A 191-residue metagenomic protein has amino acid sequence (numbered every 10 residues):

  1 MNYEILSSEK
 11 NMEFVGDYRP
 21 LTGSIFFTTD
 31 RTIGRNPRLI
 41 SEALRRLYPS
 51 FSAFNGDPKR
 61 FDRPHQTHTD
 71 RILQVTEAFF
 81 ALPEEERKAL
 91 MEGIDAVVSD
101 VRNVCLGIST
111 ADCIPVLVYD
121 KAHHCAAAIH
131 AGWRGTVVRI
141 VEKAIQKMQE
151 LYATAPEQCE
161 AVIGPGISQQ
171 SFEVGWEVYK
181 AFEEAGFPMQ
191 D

Functional and structural regions predicted by a protein language model:
M1-D191: Active-site microenvironment for binding and transforming phosphate-containing groups
